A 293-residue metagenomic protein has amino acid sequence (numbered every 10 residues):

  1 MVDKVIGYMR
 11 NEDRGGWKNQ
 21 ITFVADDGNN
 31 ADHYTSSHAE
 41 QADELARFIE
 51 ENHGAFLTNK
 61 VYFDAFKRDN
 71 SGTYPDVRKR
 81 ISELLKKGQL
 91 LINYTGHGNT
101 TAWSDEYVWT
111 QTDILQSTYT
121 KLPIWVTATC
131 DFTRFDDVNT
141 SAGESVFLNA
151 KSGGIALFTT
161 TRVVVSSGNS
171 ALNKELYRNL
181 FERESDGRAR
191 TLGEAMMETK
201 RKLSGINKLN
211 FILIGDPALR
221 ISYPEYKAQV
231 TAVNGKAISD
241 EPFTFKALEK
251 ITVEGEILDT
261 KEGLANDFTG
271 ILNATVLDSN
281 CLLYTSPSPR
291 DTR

Functional and structural regions predicted by a protein language model:
M1-S286: Cysteine-dependent hydrolase recognition
P287-T292: A short, hydrophobic C-terminal helix/tail in secreted or cell-surface proteins
